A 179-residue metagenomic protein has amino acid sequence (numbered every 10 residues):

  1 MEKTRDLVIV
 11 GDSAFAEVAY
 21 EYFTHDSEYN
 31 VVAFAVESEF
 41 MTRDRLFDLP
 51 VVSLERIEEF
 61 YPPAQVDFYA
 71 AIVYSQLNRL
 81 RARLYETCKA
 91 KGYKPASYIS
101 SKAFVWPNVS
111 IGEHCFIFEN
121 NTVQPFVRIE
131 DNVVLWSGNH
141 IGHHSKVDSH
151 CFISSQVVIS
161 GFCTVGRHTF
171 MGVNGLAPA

Functional and structural regions predicted by a protein language model:
E2-D67: A solvent-exposed beta-alpha-beta segment
T4, V31, P63-Q65, G92 (+4 more regions): A general structural motif
G11, I72, A179: Small/polar loops that bind or transfer phosphate-bearing groups
A14-F15, Q76-R79, S110: Short alpha-helical
Y20-Y22, R81-L84, I129: Short amphipathic alpha-helical segments
D26, Y85-C88, C151: Glycine-rich, phosphate-binding/catalytic loops in enzymes
F40-S100, F104: Phosphate-bearing ligand-interacting subdomains that bind or position ATP/ADP/UDP/GDP/NAD(P) or nucleotide-linked
S97-A179: Structural signal for interior beta-strand "rungs" in well-ordered beta-sheet cores of soluble enzyme domains
